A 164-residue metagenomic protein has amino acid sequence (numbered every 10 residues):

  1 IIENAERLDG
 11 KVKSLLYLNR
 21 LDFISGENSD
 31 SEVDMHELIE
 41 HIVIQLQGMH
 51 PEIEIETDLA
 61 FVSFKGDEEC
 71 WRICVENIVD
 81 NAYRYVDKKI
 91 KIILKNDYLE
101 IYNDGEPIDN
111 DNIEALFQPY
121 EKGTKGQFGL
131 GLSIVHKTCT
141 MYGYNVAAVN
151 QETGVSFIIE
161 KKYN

Functional and structural regions predicted by a protein language model:
E3-L8: Short alpha-helical segment of the dimerization/phosphotransfer core of two-component systems
F23-N28, L59, S63-E69: Conserved micro-motifs of the catalytic ATP-binding
S29-Q47: A conserved beta-strand-to-alpha-helix junction within the catalytic ATP-binding
K88, G143-Y144, A148: Conserved glycine-rich
K89-Y98: Short beta-strand/loop element within the Bergerat-fold HATPase_c
I108-Y120: Short conserved segment of the HATPase_c
G131, V135: Short alpha-helical Gxxx[C/S/T] motif in the catalytic ATP-binding
